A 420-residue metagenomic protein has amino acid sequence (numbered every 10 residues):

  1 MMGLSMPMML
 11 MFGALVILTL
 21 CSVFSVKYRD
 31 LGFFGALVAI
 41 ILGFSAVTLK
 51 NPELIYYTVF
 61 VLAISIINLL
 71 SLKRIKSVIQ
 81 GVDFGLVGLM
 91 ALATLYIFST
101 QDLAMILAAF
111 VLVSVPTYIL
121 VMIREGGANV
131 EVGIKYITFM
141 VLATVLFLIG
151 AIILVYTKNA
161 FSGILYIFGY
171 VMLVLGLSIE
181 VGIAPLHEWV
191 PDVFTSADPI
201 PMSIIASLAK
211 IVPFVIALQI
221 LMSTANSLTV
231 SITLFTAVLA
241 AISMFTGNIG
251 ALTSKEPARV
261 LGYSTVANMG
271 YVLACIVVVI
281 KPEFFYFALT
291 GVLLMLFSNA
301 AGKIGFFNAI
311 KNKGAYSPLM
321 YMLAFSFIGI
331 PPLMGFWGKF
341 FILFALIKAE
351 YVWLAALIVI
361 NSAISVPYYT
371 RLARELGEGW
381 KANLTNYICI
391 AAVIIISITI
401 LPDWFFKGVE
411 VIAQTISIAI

Functional and structural regions predicted by a protein language model:
M1-I420: Alpha-helical transmembrane segments of multi-pass membrane proteins predominantly involved in bioenergetics
